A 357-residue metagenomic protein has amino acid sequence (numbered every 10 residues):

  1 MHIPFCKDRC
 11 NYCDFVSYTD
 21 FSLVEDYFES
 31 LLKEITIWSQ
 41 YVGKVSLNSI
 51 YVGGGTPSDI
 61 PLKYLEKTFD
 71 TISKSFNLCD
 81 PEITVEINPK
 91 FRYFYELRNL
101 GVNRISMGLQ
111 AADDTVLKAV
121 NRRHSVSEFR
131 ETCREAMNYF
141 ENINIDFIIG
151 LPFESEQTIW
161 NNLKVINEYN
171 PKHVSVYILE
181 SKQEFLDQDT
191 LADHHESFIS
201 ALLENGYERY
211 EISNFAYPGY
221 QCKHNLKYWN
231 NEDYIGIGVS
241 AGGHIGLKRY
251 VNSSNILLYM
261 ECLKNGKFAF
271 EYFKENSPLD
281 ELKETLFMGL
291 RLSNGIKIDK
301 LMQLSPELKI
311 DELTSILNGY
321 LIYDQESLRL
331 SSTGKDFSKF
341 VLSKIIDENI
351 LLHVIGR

Functional and structural regions predicted by a protein language model:
M1: Conserved N-terminal Rossmann-fold NAD(P)-binding element of oxidoreductases
P4-F15: Local cysteine-cluster metal-coordination motifs and their immediate loop/turn environment, predominantly Fe-S cluster
S17-Q40, N48-L304, G356-R357: C-terminal scaffold of the Radical SAM
L304-L317: Short amphipathic alpha-helical interaction segments
L317-E326: A short, conserved structural fragment
S327-S331: Minor-groove-contacting beta-hairpin "wing" of winged helix-turn-helix DNA-binding domains
G334-R357: Short, amphipathic alpha-helical interaction segments positioned at domain boundaries
